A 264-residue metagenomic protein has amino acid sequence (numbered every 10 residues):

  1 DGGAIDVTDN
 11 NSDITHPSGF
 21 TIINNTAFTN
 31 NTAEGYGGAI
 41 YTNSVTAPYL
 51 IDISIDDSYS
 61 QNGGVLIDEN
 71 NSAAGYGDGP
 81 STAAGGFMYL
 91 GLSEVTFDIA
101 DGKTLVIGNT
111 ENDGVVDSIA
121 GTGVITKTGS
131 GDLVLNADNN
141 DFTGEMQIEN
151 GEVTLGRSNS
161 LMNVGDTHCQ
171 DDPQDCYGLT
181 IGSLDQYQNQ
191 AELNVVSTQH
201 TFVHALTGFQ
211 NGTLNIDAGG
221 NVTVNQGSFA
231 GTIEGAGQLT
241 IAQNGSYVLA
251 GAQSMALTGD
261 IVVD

Functional and structural regions predicted by a protein language model:
G3, F20-T21: Extracellular beta-propeller repeat domains
S12-P17, A27-G38, T42, A47-Y89 (+5 more regions): Surface-exposed loop/turn positions within long extracellular repeat scaffolds, especially the passenger domains
T104-G108: Bilayer-penetrating membrane-interaction modules that drive fusion, pore formation, and translocation
